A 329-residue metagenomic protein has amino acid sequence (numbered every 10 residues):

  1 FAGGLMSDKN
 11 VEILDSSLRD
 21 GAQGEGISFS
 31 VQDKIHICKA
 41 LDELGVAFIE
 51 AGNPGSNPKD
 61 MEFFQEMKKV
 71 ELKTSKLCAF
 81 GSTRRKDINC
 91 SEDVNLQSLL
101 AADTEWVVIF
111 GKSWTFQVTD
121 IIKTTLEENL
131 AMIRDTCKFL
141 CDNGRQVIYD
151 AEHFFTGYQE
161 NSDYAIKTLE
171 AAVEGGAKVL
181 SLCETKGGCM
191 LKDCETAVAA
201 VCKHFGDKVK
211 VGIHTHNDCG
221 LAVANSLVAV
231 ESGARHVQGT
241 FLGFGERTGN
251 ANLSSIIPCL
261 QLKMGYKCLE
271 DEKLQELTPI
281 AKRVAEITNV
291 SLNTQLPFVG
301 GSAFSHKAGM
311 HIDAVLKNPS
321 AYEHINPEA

Functional and structural regions predicted by a protein language model:
F1-S28: N-terminal amphipathic alpha-helix/helix-capping segment at the start of soluble metabolic enzymes
N10-V11, S17, M264-A329: A mid-to-C-terminal "edge-of-domain" accessory segment
L18, N53-P54, G81-R84, G111-W114 (+4 more regions): Short, ordered loop/turn segments at secondary-structure junctions
Q23-I49, E66-V70, K86-V211, L227-S232: Alpha/beta enzyme core
K73-F80: A glycine-rich helix N-cap at a beta->alpha junction
G111-S113, E231-A251: Glycine-rich phosphate-binding active-site loops on the catalytic face of alpha/beta enzymes
H214-F241: Small-aliphatic-rich amphipathic alpha-helix that forms the alpha element of a beta-alpha
G245-L274: C-terminal helical cap(s) of enzyme catalytic domains, especially alpha/beta-barrels
